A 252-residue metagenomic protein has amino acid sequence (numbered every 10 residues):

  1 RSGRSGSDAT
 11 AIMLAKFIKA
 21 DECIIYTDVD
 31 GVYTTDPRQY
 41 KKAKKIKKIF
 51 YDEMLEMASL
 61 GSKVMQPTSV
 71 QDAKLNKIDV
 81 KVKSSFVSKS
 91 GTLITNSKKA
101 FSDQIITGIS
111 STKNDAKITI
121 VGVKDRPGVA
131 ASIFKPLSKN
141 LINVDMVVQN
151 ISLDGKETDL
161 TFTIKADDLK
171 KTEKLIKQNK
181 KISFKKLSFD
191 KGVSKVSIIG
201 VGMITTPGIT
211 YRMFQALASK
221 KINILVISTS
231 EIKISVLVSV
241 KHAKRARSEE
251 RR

Functional and structural regions predicted by a protein language model:
R1-R252: C-terminal catalytic "cap/lid" subdomain
